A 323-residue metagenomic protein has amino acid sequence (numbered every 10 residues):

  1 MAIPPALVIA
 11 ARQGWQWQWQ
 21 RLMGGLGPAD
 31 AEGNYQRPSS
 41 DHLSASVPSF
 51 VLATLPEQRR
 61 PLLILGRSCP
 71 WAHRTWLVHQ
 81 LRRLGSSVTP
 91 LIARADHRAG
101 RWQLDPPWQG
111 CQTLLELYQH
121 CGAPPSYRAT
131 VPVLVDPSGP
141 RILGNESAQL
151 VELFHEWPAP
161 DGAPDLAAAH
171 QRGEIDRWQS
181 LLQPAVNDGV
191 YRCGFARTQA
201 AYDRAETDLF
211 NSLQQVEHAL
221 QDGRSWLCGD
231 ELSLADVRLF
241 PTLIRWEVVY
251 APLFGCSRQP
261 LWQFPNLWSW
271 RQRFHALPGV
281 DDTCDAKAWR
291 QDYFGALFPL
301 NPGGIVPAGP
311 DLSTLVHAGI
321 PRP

Functional and structural regions predicted by a protein language model:
M1-E217, Q221-L227, L297-P323: GST-like domain detector, emphasizing the conserved glutathione-binding G-site in the N-terminal thioredoxin-like
R101-W102, A251-G255: Short acidic, glycine/proline-rich loop/turn micro-motifs
T130-P132, P241, P265, P278: Proline-centered helix-kink/hinge sites
R141, P164, R224-W226, D230-L232 (+3 more regions): Flexible, active-site-adjacent loop/turn segments at secondary-structure boundaries
P160, H218-D230, A251-L253, P278-C284: Surface-exposed helix-capping loop/turn segments at secondary-structure junctions
W178-L181, F240, A286-K287: Short acidic/histidine-centered micro-motifs embedded in hydrophobic/aromatic stretches that mark compact functional
L227-L253, P260-Q263, F274: GST superfamily/GST-like fold recognition
W262-L297: A contiguous, mid-protein "functional segment" used to position or interact with cofactors/ions or partner subunits
